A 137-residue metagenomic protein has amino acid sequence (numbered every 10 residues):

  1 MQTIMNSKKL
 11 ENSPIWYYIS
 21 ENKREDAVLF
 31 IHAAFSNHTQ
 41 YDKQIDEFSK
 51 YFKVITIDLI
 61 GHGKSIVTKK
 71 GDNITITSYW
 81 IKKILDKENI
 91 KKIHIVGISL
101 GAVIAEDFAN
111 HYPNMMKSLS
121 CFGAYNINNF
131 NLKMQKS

Functional and structural regions predicted by a protein language model:
M1-P14: N-terminal cap/lid segment of alpha/beta-hydrolase-fold proteins
L10-S13, K43-D46, I55-V96, H111: Active-site loop/oxyanion-hole signature of alpha/beta-hydrolase fold enzymes
W16-V67: Conserved HGGG/HGGXW glycine-rich cap/lid loop of the alpha/beta-hydrolase fold
A27, K53, K91-H94, M115-S118: Structural signature of beta-strand start/N-cap positions in the alpha/beta core of ABC transporter nucleotide-binding
H32-A34, I93, G97-A102: Conserved alpha/beta-hydrolase "nucleophile elbow" surrounding the catalytic nucleophile
S36, G61, A102, N126-I127: Active-site micro-motifs of SAM-dependent methyltransferase domains
D58, S99, G123-Y125: Nucleotide-sugar donor-binding loop of glycosyltransferases
V103-E106, N110-H111, M116-S137: Flexible "cap/lid" loop of the alpha/beta hydrolase fold
